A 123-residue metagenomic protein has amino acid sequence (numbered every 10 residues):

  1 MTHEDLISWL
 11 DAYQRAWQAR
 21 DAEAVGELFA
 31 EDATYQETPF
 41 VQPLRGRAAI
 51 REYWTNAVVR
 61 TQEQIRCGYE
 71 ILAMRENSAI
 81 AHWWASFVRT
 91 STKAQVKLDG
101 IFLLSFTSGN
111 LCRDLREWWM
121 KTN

Functional and structural regions predicted by a protein language model:
M1-E31: Short, low-complexity N-terminal intrinsically disordered segments enriched in polar/charged residues
T2-D5, R51-N123: A beta-strand edge to alpha-helix "cap/lid" segment located at domain peripheries
Y13, V25-G26, A33, G46 (+4 more regions): Hydrophobic pocket/interface hotspot
Y13-A16, Q36, F87-V88: Alpha-helix C-capping/helix-to-loop hinge sites
Q14, P39, I71-A73: Structured beta->alpha junctions
A19, E27, T38, P43 (+1 more regions): A ubiquitous, low-specificity "background" feature that marks scattered single residues across proteins without
L28-Y35, I65: Short, charge- and proline-biased low-complexity linear segments that act as flexible interaction/docking motifs
T34-R45, N56-R60, W118: A short gly/proline-enriched turn/hairpin at secondary-structure junctions
